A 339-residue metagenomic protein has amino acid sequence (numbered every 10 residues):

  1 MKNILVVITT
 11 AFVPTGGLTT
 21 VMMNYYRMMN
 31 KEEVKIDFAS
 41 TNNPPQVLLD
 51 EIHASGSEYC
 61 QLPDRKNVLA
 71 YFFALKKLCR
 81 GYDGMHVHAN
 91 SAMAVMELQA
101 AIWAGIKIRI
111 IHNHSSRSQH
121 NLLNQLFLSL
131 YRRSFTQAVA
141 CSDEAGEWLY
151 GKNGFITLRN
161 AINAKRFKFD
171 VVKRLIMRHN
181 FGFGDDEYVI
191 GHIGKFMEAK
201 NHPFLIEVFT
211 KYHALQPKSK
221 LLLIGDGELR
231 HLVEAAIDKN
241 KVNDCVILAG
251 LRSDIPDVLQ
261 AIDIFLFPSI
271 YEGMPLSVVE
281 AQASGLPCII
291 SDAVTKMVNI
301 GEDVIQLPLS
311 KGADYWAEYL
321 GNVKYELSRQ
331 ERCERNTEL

Functional and structural regions predicted by a protein language model:
K2, V7-A70: N-terminal strand-loop element at the rim of the active site of nucleotide-sugar-dependent glycosyltransferases
G16-N24, Y188, H192-K211, P217 (+1 more regions): A conserved mid-protein helix/loop that constitutes part of the nucleotide-sugar donor-binding site
C60, F135-K173, Q306: Donor nucleotide-sugar binding/catalytic pocket of nucleotide-sugar-dependent glycosyltransferases
W103, I110-A140, E147-Y150: A conserved, positively charged/aromatic
E234-G250: Nucleotide-activated donor-binding/catalytic signature segment of Leloir-type glycosyltransferases, i.e., the conserved
L251, I270: Aromatic "clamp/platform" in nucleotide-sugar-dependent glycosyltransferases that forms part of the donor/acceptor
V278, P287-S291, K296: Short hydrophobic beta-strand element within catalytic cores of glycosyltransferases and related nucleotide-activated
M297-R329: Change "using UDP/GDP/dTDP sugars" to "using nucleotide sugars
